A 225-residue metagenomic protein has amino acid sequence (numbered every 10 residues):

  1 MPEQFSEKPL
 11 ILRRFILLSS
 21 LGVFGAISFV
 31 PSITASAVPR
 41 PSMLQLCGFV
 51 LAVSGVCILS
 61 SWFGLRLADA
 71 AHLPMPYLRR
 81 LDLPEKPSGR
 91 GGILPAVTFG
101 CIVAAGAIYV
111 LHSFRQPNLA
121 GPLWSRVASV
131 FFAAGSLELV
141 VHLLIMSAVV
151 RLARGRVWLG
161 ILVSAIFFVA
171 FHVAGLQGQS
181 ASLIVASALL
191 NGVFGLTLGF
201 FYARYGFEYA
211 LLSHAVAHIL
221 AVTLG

Functional and structural regions predicted by a protein language model:
M1-A70: N-terminal, membrane-interfacial amphipathic/helix-forming hydrophobic leader that caps and precedes the first
Q4-F15, R115-G121, S164-V169: Hydrophobic, membrane-facing alpha-helical anchors
R13-S28, P95-V103, I161-F167: Alpha-helical transmembrane segments
G25-A26, A52, V56-G64, F99 (+7 more regions): Alpha-helical transmembrane segments of multipass membrane proteins
F29-V38, Y109-N118, V173-Q179: Juxtamembrane "helix-exit" motif on the non-cytosolic side of transmembrane helices
A37, P41, L46, L51 (+5 more regions): Membrane-targeting and insertion segments and their boundary/processing signals
M43-L44, L67-G135, V150-R154: Juxtamembrane helix-loop-helix connectors linking adjacent transmembrane helices in multi-pass membrane enzymes
L123-G225: Transmembrane helix-loop-helix hairpins at the membrane interface of multi-pass integral membrane proteins
